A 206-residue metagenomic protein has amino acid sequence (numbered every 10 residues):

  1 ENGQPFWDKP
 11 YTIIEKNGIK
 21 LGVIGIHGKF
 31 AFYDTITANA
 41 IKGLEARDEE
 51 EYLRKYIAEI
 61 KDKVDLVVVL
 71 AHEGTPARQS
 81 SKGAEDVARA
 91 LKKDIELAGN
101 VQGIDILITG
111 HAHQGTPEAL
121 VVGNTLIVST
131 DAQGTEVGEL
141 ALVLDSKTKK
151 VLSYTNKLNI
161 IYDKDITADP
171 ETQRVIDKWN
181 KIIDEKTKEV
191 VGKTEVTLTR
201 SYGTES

Functional and structural regions predicted by a protein language model:
E1-R174, K178-K181: Acidic, metal/ion-coordinating pockets
K188-S206: Glycine-rich phosphate/diphosphate-binding loops and the adjacent beta-loop-alpha structural elements that coordinate
